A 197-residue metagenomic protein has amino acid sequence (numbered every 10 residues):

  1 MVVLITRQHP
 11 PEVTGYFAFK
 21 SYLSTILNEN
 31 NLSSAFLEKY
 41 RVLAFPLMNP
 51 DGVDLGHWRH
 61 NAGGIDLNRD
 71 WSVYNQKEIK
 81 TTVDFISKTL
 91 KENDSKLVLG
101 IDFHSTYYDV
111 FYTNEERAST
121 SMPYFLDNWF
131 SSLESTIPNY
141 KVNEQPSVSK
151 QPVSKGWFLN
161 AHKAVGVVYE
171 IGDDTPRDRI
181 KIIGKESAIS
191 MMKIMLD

Functional and structural regions predicted by a protein language model:
M1-S135, N139-N143, G166-D173: Active-site/substrate-binding loop(s) of hydrolase catalytic cores
N68, D109-T120, Q145-D197: Active-site-adjacent mobile loop/cap segments within catalytic or ligand-binding domains
